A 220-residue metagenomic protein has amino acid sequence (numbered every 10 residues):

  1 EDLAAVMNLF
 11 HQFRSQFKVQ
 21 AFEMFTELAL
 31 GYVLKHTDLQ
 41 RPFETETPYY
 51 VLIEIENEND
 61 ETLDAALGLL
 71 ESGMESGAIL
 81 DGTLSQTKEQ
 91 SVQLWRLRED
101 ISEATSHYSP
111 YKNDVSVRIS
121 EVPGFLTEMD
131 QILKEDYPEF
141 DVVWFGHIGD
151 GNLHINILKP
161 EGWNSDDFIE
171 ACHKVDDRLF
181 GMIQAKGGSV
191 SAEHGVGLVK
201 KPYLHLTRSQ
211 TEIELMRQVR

Functional and structural regions predicted by a protein language model:
E1-R220: Noncatalytic alpha-helical scaffold of FAD-dependent oxidoreductases
